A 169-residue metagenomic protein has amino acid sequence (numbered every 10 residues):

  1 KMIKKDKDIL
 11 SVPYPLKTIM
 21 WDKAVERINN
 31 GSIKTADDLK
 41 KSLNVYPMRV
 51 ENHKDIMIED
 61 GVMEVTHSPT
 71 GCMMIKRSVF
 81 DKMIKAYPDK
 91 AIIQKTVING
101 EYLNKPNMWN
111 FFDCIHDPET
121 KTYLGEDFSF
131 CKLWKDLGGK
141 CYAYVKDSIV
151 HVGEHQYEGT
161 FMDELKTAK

Functional and structural regions predicted by a protein language model:
K1-D113: Conserved catalytic core of nucleotide-sugar-dependent glycosyltransferases
S78, K85-K169: C-terminal catalytic/acceptor-binding lobe
